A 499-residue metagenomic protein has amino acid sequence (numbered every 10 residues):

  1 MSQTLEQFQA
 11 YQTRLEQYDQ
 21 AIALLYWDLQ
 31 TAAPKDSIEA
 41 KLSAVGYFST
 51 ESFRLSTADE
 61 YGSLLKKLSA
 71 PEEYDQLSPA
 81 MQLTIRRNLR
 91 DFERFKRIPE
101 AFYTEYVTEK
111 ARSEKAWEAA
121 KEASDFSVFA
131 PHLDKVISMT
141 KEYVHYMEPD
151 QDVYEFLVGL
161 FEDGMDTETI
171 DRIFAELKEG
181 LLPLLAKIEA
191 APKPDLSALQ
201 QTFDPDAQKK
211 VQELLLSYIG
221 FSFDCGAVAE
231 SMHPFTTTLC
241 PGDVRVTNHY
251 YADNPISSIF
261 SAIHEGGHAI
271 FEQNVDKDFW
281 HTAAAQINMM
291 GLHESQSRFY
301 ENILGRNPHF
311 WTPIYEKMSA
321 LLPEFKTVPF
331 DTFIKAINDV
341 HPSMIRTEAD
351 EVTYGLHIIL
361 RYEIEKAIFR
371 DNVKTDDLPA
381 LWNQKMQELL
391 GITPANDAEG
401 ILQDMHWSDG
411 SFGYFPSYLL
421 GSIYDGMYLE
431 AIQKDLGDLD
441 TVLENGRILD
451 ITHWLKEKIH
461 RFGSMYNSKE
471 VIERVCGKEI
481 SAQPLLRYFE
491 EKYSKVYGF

Functional and structural regions predicted by a protein language model:
M1-D163, M465, E490-F499: A well-structured
S2-T4, Q20-A23, D36, A40 (+3 more regions): C-terminal, non-catalytic "cap/extension" segments appended to globular domains
F8, E148, H264, S297 (+3 more regions): Divalent metal-coordination and catalytic microenvironments
V107-S257, I451: Contiguous, non-catalytic segments that form substrate-binding/exosite surfaces or channel walls
A119-S127, G164, K187-L196, D276-A283 (+3 more regions): Inter-helical turn/loop segments and adjacent helix faces that build the functional surface of alpha-helical bundle
F174, K178, P205-K209, L215 (+5 more regions): All-alpha helical catalytic cores of prenyl diphosphate-utilizing isoprenoid enzymes
S257-D276, E294-R298: Active-site recognition of the HExxH zinc-binding catalytic motif
Q286-K326: Post-HExxH zinc-binding segment in Zn-dependent metallohydrolases
